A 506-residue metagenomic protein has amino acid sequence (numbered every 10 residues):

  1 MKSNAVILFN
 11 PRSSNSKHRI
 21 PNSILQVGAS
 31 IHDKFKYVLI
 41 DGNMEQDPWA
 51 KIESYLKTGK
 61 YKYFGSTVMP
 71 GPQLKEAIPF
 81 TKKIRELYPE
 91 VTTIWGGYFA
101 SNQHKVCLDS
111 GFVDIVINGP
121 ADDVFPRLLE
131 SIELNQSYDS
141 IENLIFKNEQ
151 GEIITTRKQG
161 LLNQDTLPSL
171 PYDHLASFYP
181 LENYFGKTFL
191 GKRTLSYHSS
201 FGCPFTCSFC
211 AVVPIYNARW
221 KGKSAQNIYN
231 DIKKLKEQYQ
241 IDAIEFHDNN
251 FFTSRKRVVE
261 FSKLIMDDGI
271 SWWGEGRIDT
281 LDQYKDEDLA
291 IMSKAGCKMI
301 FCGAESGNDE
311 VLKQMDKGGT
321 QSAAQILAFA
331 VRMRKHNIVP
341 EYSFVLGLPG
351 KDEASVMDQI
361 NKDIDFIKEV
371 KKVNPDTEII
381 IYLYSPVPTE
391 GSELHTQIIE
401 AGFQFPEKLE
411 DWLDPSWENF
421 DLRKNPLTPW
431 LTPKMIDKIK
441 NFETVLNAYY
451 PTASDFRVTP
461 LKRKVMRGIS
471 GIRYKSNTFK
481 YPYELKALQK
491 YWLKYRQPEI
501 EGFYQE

Functional and structural regions predicted by a protein language model:
M1-P11, S16, E53-K62, K83 (+4 more regions): Radical SAM enzyme core and accessory elements
N4, S30-I31, F35-L161, G391: Glycine-rich beta-alpha loop elements in corrinoid/cobalamin-binding modules across cobalamin-dependent enzymes
V6-I7, K147-S196: N-terminal [4Fe-4S]-dependent radical SAM core
S13-N22, M69-L74: A short, glycine/small-residue-rich beta-strand->loop->alpha-helix junction that serves as a flexible
N15, Q103-H104, F205, K256 (+3 more regions): Flexible glycine/acidic-rich beta-alpha junction loops that bind and position SAM and/or redox cofactors in anaerobic
H104-S110, K351-K368: Catalytic cores of alpha/beta
Y172-P340, L348-G350, V356: Radical SAM [4Fe-4S] cluster-binding motif and immediate context
